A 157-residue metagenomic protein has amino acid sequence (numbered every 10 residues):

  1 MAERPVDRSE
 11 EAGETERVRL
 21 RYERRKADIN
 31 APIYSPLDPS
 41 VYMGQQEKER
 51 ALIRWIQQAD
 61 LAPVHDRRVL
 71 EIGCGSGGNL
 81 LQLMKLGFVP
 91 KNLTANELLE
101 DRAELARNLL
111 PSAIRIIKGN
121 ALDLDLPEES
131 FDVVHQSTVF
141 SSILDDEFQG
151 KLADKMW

Functional and structural regions predicted by a protein language model:
M1-S35: N-terminal, positively charged/glycine-rich alpha-helical extensions of SAM-dependent methyltransferases
P32-E47: Class I SAM-dependent methyltransferase Rossmann-like catalytic core, especially the SAM/SAH-binding loop
Q45-H65, Q82: Conserved alpha-helix/loop element of class I SAM-dependent methyltransferases that forms part of the SAM/SAH-binding
L70, S76-D123: Class I SAM-dependent methyltransferase SAM/SAH-binding core
H135: A conserved beta-strand element that flanks and buttresses the S-adenosyl-L-methionine
T138-S142: Short catalytic micro-motifs in class I SAM-dependent methyltransferases
G150-W157: A short glycine-rich, Lys/Arg-flanked "PGG" loop and its adjoining helix->strand segment in the class I
